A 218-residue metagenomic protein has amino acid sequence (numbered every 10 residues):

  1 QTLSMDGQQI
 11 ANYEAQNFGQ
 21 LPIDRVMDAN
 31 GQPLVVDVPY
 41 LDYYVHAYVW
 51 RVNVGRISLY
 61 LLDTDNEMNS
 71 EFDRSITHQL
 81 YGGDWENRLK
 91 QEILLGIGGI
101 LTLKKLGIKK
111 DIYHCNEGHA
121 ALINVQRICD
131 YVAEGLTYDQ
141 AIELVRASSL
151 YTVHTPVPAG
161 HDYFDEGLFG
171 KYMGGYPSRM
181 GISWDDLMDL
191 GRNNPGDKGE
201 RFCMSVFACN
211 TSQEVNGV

Functional and structural regions predicted by a protein language model:
Q1-V218: Catalytic cores of carbohydrate-active enzymes across secretory and cytosolic contexts
